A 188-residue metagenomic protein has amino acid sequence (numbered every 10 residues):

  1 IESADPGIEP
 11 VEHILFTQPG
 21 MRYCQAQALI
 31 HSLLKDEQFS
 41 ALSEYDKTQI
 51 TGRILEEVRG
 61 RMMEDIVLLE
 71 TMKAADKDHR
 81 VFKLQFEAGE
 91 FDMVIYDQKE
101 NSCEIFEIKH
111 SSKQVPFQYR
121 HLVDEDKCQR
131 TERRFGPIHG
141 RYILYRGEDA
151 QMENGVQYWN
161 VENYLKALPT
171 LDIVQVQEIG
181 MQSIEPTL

Functional and structural regions predicted by a protein language model:
I1-F91, D97: Accessory nucleic acid-recognition modules appended to NTPase machines
P10-V11, E90, E100-S102, I138-H139 (+1 more regions): A structure-centric signal for secondary-structure junctions around beta-strands
C24, K113, K166: Conserved protein kinase catalytic core
V67, T71, F91-P116, L122 (+1 more regions): Conserved catalytic cores of phosphodiester-cleaving nucleases, focusing on short active-site segments
D76, Q98-E100, R133-P137: Flexible, charged surface loops at secondary-structure boundaries
H110-E162: Catalytic cores of nucleic-acid endonucleases
L144-L188: Domain-level recognition of nuclease-like catalytic cores that cleave nucleotide substrates
